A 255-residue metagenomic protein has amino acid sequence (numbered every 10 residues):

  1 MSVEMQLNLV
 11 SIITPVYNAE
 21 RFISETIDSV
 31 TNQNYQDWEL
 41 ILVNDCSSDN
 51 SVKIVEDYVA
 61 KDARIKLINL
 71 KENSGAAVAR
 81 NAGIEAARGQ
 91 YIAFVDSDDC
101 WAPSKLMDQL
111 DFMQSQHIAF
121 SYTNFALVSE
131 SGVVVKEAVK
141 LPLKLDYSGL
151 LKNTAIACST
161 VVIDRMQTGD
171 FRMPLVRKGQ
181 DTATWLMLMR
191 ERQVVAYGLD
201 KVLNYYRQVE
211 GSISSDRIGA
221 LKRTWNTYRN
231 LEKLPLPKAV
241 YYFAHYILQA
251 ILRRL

Functional and structural regions predicted by a protein language model:
M1-T31: N-proximal low-complexity "stem/linker" segments adjacent to membrane-targeting elements
L7-V10, T31-L42, N50, D62-K66: Short loop->beta transition adjacent to catalytic acidic/histidine clusters or analogous donor-positioning motifs
R21-S24, D49-D57, C100, S104: Acidic helix N-cap motif at the loop->helix transition within catalytic regions of sugar-transfer enzymes
Q36, N44-K53, E72, D96: A conserved acidic beta->alpha catalytic loop
L70-A87: Glycine-rich, basic loop-to-helix element that forms the pyrophosphate-binding segment of sugar-nucleotide handling
E85, A138-G219, R223, T227: Conserved nucleotide-sugar donor-binding catalytic segment
I92: Short aromatic/hydrophobic "clamp" motif used to bind/position activated sugar donors
S104-V135: Conserved donor NDP-sugar-binding/catalytic core segment of glycosyltransferases
